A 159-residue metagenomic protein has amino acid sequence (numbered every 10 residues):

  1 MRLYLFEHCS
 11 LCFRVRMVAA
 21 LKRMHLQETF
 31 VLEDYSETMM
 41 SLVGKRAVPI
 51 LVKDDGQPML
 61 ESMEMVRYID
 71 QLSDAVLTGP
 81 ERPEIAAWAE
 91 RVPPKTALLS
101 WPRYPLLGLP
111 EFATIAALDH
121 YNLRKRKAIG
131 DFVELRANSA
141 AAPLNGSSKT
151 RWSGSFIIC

Functional and structural regions predicted by a protein language model:
M1-R124: GST-like domain detector, emphasizing the conserved glutathione-binding G-site in the N-terminal thioredoxin-like
I115-A142: Acyltransferase donor/substrate-recognition loop-hinge adjacent to the catalytic core
F132-C159: A mid-sequence, solvent-exposed acidic-amphipathic segment
